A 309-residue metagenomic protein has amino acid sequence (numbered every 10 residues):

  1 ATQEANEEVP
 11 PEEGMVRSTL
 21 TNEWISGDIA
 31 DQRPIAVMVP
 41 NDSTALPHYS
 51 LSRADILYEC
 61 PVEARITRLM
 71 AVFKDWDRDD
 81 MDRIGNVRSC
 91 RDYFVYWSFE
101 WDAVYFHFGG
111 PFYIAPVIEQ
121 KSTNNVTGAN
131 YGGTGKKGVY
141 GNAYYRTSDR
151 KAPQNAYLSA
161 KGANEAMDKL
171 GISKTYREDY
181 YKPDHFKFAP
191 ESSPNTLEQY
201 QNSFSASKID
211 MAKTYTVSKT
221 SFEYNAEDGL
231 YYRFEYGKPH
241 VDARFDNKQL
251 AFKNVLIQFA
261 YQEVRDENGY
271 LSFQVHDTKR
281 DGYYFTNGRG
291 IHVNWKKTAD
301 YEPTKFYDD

Functional and structural regions predicted by a protein language model:
E4-Y58, E63-D309: A surface/extracellular/periplasmic glyco- and lipid-processing/surface-interacting theme
